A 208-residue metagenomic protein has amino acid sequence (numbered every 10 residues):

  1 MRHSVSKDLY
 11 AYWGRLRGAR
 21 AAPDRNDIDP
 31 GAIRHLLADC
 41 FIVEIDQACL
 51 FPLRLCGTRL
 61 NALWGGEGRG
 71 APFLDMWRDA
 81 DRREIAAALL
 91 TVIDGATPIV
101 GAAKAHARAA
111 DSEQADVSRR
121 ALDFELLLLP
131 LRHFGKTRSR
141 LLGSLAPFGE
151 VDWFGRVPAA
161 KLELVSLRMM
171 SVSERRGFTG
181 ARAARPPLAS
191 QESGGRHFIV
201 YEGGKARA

Functional and structural regions predicted by a protein language model:
R2-V165: Sensory/regulatory domains in signal-transduction proteins
L167-A206: Short hydrophobic short-linear motifs embedded in intrinsically disordered terminal tails or helical linkers
